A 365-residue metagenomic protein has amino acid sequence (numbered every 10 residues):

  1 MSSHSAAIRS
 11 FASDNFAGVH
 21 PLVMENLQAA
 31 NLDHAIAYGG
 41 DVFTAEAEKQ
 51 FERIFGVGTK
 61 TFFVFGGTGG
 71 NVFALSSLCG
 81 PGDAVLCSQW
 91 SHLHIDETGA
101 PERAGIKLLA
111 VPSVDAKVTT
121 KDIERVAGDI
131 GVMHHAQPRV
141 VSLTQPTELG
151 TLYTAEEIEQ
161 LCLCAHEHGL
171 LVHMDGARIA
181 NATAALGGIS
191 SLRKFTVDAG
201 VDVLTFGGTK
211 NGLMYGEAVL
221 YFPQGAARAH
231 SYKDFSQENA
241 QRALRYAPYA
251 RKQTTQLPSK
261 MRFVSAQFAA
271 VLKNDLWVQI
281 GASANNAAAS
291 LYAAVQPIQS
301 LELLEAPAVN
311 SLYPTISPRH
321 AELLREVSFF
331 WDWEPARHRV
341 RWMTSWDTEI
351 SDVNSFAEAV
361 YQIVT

Functional and structural regions predicted by a protein language model:
S2-E305, V309, Y313-V327, D332-T348 (+1 more regions): Conserved PLP-enzyme active-site core in the AAT-like
